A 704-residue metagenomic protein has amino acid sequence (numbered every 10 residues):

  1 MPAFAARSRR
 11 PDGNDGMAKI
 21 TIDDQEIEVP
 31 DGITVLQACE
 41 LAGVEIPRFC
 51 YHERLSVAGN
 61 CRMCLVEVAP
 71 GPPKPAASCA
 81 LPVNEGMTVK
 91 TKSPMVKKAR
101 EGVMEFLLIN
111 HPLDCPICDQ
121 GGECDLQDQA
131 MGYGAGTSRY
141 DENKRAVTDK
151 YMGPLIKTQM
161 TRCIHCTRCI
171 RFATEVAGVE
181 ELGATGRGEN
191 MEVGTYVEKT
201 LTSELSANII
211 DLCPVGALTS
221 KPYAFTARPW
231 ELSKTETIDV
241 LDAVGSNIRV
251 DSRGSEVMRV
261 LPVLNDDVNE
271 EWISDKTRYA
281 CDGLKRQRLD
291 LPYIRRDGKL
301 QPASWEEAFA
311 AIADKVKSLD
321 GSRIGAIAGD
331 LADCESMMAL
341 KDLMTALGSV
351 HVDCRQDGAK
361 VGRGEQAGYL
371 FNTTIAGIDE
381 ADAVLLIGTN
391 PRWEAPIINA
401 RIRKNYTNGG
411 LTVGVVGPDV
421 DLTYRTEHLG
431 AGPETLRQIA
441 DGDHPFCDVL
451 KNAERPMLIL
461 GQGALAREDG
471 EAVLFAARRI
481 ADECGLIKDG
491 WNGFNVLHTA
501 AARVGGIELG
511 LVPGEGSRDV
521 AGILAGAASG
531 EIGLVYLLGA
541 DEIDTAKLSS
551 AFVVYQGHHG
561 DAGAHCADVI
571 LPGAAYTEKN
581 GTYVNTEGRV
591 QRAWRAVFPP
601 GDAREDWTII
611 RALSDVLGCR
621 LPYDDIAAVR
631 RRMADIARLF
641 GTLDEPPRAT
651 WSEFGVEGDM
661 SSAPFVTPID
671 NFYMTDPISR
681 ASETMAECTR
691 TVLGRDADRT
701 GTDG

Functional and structural regions predicted by a protein language model:
P2-P47, G71, E85-T88, K92-N143 (+4 more regions): Iron-sulfur (Fe-S) cluster-binding modules
F4-R7, R62-D239, V244-I248, R253-E256: Fe-S ferredoxin-like electron-transfer domains and their immediately adjacent linker/connector regions across
T21, E85-T91, E192-E198, L422-T426 (+3 more regions): Short beta-alpha connecting loops at secondary-structure transitions that line or flank enzyme active sites
F49-A58: Serine/threonine-rich, repeat-prone extracellular segments and beta-strand-based repeat modules of secreted/surface
L108, P112, Q159-M160, H165-C166 (+7 more regions): Catalytic alpha/large subunits of respiratory electron-transfer oxidoreductases, centered on bis-MGD molybdoenzymes
L113-A146, M457, E471-A472, V597-E657: N-terminal leader/propeptide and maturation segments of large enzyme subunits in energy/redox metabolism and hydrolases
Y151-L155, V384, I459-G461, V590-F598: Flexible glycine/proline-enriched surface loops and loop-helix/loop-strand junctions
R401-T412, Y583-R604: P-loop/Walker A phosphate-binding loop and immediately adjacent motor/lid segment at beta-alpha junctions
